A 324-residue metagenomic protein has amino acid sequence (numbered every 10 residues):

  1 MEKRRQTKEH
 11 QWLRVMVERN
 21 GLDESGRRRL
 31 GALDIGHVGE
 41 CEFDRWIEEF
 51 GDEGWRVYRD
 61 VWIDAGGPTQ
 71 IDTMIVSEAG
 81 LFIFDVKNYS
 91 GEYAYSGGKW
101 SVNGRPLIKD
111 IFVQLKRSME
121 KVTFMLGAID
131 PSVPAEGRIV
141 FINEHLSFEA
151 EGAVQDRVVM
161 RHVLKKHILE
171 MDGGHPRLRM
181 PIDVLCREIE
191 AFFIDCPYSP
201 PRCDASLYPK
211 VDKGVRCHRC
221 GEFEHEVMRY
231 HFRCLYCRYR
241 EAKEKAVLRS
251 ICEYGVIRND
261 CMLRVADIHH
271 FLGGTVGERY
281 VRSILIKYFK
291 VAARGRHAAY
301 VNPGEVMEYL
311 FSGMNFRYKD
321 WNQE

Functional and structural regions predicted by a protein language model:
M1-T69, R105-S283, K287, G304-E324: Surface-exposed interaction regions that form or flank ligand-binding interfaces
D72: Cell-envelope/extracellular polymer assembly enzymes that use nucleotide-activated donors
I75, F232-C234, Y300: Short beta-strand element of the conserved SAM-dependent methyltransferase core
I75-K99: Active-site beta-strand-loop-beta-strand hairpin of nuclease catalytic cores that positions key catalytic residues
E78-A79, R229, G295-H297: Residue-level signal for tight coil/turn positions that link beta-strands
S101-N103: Short glycine-enriched, charge-decorated loop/helix-capping segments at active-site entrances that position
K287-G295: A short, conserved structural fragment
R296-V306: Short helix-start
